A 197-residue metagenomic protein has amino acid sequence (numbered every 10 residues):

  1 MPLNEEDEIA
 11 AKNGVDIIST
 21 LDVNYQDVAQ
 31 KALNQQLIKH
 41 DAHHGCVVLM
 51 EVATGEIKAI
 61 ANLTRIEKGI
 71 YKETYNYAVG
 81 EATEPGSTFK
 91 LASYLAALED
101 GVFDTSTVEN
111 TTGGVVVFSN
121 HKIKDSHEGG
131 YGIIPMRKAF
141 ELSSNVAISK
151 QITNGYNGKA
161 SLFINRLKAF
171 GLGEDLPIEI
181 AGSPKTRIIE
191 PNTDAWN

Functional and structural regions predicted by a protein language model:
M1, D7-I38: N-terminal leader/targeting segments and the immediately adjacent pre-domain N-terminus
P2-E8, L21, Y25, G45-A82 (+1 more regions): Beta-lactam-recognizing serine transpeptidase/beta-lactamase-like catalytic domain environment
K90: Short, conserved phosphate/pyrophosphate- and ester-handling motifs at nucleotide-, phospho-/glycolipid
